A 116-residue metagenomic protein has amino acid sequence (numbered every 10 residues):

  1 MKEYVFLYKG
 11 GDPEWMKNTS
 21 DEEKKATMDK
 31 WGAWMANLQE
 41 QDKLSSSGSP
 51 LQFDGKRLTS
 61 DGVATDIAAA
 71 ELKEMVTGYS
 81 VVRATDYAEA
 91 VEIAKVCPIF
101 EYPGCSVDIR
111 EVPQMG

Functional and structural regions predicted by a protein language model:
M1-G116: Conserved, structured core segments of small domains
